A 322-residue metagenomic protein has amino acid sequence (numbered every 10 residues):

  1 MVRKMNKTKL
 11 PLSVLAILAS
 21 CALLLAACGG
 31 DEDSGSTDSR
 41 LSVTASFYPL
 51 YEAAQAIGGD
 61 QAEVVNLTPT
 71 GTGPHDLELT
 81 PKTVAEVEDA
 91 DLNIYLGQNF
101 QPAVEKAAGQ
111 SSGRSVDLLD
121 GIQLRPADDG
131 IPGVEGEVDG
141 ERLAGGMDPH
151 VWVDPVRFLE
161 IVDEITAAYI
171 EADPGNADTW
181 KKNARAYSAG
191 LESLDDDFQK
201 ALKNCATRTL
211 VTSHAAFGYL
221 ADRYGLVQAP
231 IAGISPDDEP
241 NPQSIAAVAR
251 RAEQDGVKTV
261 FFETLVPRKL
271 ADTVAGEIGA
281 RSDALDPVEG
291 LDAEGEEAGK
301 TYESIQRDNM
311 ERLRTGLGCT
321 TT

Functional and structural regions predicted by a protein language model:
V2-A19, L24-T322: Extracytoplasmic metal-acquisition and chelation regions
